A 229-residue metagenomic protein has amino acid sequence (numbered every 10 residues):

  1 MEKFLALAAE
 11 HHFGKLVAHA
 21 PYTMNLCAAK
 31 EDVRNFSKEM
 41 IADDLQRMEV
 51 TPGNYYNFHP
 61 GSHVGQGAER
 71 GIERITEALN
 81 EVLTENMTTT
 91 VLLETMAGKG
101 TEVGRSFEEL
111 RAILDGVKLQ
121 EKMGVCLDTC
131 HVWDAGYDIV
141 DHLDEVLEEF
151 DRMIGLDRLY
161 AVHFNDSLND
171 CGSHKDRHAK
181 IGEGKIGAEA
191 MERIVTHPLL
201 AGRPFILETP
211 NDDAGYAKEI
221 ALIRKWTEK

Functional and structural regions predicted by a protein language model:
M1-V17, A42-P52, N80-M87, L114-K122 (+2 more regions): Acidic (Asp/Glu)-rich catalytic clusters
K3-L7, M40, D44-R47, G71-V82 (+5 more regions): A general structural detector for well-ordered alpha-helical segments in enzyme core domains, enriched
L16-A20, Y56-F58, V91-L93, M123-D128 (+2 more regions): Hydrophobic faces of well-ordered beta-strands that scaffold small-molecule active sites in alpha/beta enzyme cores
V17-A28, C171-D176: N-terminal small/glycine-rich loop or linker at the start of catalytic domains across soluble metabolic enzymes
P21-T23, G61-H63, E94-G98, C130-A135 (+2 more regions): Active-site beta-loop-alpha junctions enriched in small/polar residues
L26-G124: Active-site acidic/histidine proton-transfer and metal-coordination neighborhood in alpha/beta enzyme cores
V103-R111, W133-G202: Gly/Pro-rich active-site loop or hairpin
D213-K229: C-terminal helical cap(s) of enzyme catalytic domains, especially alpha/beta-barrels
